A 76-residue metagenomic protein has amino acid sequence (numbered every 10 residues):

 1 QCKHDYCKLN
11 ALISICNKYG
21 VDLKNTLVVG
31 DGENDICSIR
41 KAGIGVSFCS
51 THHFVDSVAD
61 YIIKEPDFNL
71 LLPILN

Functional and structural regions predicted by a protein language model:
Q1-N76: C-terminal cap/substrate-recognition subdomain and adjoining C-terminal extension of metal-dependent phosphatase-like
